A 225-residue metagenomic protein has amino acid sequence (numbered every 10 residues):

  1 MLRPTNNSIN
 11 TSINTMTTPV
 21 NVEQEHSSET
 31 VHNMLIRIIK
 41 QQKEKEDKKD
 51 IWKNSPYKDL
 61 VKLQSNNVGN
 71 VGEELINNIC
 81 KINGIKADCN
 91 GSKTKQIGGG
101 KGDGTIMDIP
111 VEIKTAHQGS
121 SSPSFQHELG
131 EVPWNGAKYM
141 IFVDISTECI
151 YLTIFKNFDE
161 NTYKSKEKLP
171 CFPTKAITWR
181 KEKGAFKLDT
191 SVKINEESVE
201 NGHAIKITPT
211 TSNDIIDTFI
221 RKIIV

Functional and structural regions predicted by a protein language model:
L2-I109, K114-V225: Nucleic-acid endonuclease domains
